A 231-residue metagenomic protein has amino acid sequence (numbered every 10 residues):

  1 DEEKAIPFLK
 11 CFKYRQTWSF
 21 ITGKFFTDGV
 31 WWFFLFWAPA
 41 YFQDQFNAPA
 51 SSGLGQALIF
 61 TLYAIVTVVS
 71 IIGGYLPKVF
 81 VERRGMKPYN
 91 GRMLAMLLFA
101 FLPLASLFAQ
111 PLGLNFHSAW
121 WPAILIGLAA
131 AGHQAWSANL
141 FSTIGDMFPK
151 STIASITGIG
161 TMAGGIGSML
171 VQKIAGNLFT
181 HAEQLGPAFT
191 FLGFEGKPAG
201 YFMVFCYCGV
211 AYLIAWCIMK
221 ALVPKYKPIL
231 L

Functional and structural regions predicted by a protein language model:
D1-L9, P228-L231: Flexible cytoplasmic inter-helical loops of multi-pass small-molecule transporters
C11-G74, P111, A129, H133-F141 (+2 more regions): Extracytoplasmic gate region of multi-pass secondary transporters
F42-Q43, L76-P77, V81, I174-Q184 (+1 more regions): Interfacial helix-cap and linker-helix signal at transmembrane-aqueous boundaries of multi-pass secondary transporters
N47-I65, N90-R92, W120-I124, S155-G158 (+1 more regions): Loop-to-transmembrane helix entry
S70, G145-Q184: A late C-terminal transmembrane helix in Major Facilitator Superfamily
P88-L94, N177-V210: A membrane-interface helix-boundary motif in multi-pass transporters
Y89-L140: C-terminal transmembrane helical hairpin of 12-TM major facilitator-type secondary transporters
L104-L114, Y201-L231: Multi-pass alpha-helical transporter architecture, strongest for 12-TM Major Facilitator/SLC carriers used
